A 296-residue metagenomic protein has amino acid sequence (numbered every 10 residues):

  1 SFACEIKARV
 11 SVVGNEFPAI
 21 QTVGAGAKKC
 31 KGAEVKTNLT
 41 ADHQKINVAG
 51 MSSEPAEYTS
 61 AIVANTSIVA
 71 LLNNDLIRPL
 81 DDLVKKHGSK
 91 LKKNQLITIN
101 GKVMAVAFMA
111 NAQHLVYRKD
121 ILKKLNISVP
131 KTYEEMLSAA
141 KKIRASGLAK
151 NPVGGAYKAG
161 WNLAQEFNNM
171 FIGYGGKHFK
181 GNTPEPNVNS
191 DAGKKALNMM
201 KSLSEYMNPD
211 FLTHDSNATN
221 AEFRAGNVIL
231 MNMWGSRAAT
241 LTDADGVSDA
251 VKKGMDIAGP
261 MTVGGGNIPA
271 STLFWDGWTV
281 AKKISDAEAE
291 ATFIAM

Functional and structural regions predicted by a protein language model:
S1-A70, L212, G265-G266: Conserved N-terminal structural module of periplasmic/extracytoplasmic solute-binding proteins
K45-E57, N74, I121-L122, S138-S146 (+1 more regions): Short helices/loops that flank or line small-molecule/ion binding pockets
A49, E57-T59, H87-L122, N151 (+3 more regions): A structural signal for short loop-to-beta-strand junctions that line the ligand-binding cleft of periplasmic/secreted
N65-A112, S128, L137, E166 (+1 more regions): Hinge/lid segment of periplasmic solute-binding proteins
R78-K92, G154-K158, Y174-K195, D245-M255 (+1 more regions): Short, solvent-exposed loop/beta-turn-alpha elements that line the ligand-binding surface or hinge of extracytoplasmic
M104, Q113, L137-E185, V228: Extracytoplasmic/periplasmic solute-binding protein
L125, K194, E205, D245-M296: Extracytoplasmic/periplasmic substrate-recognition and gating elements
A140, T183-L212: Glycine-centered hinge/linker elements that transmit conformational signals in sensory and ligand-binding systems
